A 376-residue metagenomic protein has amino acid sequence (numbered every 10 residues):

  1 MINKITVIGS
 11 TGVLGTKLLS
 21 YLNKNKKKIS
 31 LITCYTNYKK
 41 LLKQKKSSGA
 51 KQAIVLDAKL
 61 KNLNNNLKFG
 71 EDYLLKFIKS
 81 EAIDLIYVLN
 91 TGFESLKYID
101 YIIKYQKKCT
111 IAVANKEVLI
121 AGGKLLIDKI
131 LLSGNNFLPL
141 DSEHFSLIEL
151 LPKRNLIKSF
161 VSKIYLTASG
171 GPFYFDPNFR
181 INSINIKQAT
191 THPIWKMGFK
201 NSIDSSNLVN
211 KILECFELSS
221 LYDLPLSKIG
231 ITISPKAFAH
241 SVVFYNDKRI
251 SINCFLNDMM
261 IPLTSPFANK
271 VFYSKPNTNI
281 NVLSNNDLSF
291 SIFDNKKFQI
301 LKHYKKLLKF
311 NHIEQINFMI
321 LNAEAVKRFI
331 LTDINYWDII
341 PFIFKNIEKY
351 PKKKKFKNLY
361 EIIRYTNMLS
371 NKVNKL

Functional and structural regions predicted by a protein language model:
M1-L376: Catalytic, metal-anchored helix/loop core of enzyme active sites in primary metabolism
